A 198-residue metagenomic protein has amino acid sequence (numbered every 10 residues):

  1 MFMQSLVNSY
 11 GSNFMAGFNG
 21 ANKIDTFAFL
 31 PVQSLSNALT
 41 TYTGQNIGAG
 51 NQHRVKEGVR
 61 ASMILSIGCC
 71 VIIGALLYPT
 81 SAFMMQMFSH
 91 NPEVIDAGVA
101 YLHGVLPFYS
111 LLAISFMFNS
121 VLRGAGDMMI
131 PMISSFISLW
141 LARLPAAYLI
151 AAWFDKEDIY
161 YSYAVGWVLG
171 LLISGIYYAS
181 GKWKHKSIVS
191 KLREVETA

Functional and structural regions predicted by a protein language model:
M1, S5, T41, A82-F83 (+3 more regions): Transmembrane alpha-helix boundary and packing residues in multipass membrane permease domains and related
M1-A21, F27, Q45, F83-P92 (+1 more regions): Helix-terminus/linker motif at the lipid-water interface of multi-pass membrane proteins
G17-S81, L112-S135: Small-residue-rich hydrophobic transmembrane alpha-helices
Q33-N37, V105-G124, I130-L139, A146 (+1 more regions): Short runs within selected transmembrane alpha-helices of multi-pass transporters and secretion channels
T43-F108, I150-A198: Short alpha-helical transmembrane segments in multi-pass integral membrane proteins
G48, L139-A142: Alpha-helical transmembrane segments of multi-pass membrane proteins
R143-A151: Hydrophobic alpha-helical transmembrane segments in multi-pass integral membrane proteins
